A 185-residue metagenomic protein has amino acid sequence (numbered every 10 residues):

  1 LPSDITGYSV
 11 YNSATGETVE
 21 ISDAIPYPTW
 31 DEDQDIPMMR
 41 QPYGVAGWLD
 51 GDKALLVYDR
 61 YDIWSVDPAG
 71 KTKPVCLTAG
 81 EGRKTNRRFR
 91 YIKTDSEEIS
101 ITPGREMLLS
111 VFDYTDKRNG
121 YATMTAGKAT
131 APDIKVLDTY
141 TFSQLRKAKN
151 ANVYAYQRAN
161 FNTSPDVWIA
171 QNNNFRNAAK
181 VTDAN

Functional and structural regions predicted by a protein language model:
L1, A54-L55, M107, Y154: Hydrophobic beta-strand positions that form the internal "hydrophobic ladder" of WD40/Gbeta-like beta-propeller blades
S3-I5, R60, P68, V111-Y114 (+1 more regions): Short loop/turn segments immediately following the C-termini of beta-strands
D4, A14, G51, D59-Y61 (+3 more regions): Short loop/turn segments that connect beta-strands within the blades of beta-propeller domains, predominantly WD40
S13-T18, D67-V75, A126-K128, Q171-F175: Short loop/turn segments immediately following beta-strands, especially the blade-tip and inter-blade linker loops
T18-Q41, V75-E98, T182-N185: Surface-exposed loop and turn segments in beta-propeller and other repeat-based domains that flank or scaffold
V45-G47, K53-R60, V66-P68: Extended catalytic-interface subdomain
N86-N185: Non-catalytic accessory segments flanking enzyme active sites
